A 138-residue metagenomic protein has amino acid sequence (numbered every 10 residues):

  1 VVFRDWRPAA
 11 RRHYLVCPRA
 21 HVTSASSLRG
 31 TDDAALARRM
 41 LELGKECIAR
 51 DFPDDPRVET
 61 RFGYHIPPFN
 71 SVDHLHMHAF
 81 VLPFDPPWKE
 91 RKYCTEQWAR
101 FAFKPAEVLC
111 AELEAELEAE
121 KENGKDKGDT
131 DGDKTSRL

Functional and structural regions predicted by a protein language model:
V1-L138: HIT superfamily nucleotide-processing domains
